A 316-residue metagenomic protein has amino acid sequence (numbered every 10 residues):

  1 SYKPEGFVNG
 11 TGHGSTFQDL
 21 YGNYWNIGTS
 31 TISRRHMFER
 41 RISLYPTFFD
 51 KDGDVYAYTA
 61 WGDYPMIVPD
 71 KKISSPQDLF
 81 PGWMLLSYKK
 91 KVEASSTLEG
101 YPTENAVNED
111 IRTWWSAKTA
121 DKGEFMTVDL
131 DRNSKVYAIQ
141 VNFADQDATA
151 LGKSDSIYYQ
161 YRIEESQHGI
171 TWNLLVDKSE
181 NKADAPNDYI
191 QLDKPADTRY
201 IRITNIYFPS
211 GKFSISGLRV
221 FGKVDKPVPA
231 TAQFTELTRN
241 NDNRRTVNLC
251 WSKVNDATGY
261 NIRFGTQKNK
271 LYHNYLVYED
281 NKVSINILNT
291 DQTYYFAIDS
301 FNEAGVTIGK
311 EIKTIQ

Functional and structural regions predicted by a protein language model:
S1-G6, Y21, S30-K72, E311: Beta-rich carbohydrate-recognition and catalytic domains
S74-N108: Predominantly extracellular/luminal regions of secreted and cell-surface proteins, especially disulfide-bonded
N108-V176, P186-T231, S300: Aromatic, loop-rich ligand-recognition surfaces of beta-strand-rich domains
K122, K182-N187, L276-V283: Short, solvent-exposed loop/turn segments in extracellular or other extracytoplasmic domains
E164-E165, D256-E279: Extracellular low-complexity, O-glycosylation-prone stalks/linkers
Q191-K194, K253, I285-T290: Short, flexible loop/turn segments at beta-strand junctions in immunoglobulin-like and fibronectin type III
F221-D256, T290, G305-Q316: Pro/Thr/Ser/Gly-rich low-complexity, intrinsically disordered linker/stalk tracts
I285-V306: Beta-strand-rich modules
